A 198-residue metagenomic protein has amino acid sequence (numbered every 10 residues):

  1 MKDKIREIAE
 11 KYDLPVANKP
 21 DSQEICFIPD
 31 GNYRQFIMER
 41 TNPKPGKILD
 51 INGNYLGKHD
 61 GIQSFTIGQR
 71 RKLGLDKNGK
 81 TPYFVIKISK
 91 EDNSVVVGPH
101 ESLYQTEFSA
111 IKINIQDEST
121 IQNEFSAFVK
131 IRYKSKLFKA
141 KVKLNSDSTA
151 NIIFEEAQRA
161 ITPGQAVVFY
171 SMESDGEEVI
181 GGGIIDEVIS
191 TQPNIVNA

Functional and structural regions predicted by a protein language model:
M1-N194: Nucleotide-activated chemistry modules centered on ATP-dependent adenylation/adenylyltransferase
V196-A198: Acidic, low-complexity intrinsically disordered tails
